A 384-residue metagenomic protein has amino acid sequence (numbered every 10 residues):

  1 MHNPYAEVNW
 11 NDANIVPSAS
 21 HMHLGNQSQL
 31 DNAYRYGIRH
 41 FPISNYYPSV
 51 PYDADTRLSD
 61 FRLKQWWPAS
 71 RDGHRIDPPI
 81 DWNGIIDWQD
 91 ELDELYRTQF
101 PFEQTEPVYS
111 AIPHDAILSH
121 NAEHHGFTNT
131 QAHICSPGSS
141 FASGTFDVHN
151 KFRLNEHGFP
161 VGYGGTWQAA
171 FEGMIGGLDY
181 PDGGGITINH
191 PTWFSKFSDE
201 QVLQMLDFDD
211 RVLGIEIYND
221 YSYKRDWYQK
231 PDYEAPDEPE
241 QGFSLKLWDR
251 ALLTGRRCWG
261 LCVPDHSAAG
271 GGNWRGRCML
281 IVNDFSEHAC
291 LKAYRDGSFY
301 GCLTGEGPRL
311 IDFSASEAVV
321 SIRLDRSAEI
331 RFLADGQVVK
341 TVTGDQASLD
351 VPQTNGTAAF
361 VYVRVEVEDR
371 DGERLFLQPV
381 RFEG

Functional and structural regions predicted by a protein language model:
M1-S20, Q27-A33, G37, A132-S139 (+2 more regions): Charged catalytic cores and adjacent phosphate/nucleic-acid-binding surfaces used for phosphate/nucleic-acid chemistry
H2-P191, K196-F197, I217, F243 (+3 more regions): A metal-dependent hydrolase metal-coordination microenvironment
